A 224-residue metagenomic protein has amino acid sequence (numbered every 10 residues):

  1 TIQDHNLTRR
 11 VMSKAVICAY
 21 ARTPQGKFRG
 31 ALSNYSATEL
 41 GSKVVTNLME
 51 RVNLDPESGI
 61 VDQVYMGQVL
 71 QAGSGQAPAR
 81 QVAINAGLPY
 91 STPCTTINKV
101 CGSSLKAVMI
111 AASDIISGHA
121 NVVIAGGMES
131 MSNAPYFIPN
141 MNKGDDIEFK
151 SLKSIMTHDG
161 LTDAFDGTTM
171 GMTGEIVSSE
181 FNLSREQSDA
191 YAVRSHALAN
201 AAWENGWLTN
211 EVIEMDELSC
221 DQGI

Functional and structural regions predicted by a protein language model:
T1-V11: Short, Lys/Arg-enriched N-terminal segments with co-localized hydrophobic residues within the first ~10-30 amino acids
V11-T38, N47, L152, S179: Condensing-enzyme catalytic core mediating Claisen C-C bond formation in acyl metabolism
A21-P24, G67-A72, K99-S103, G127-F137: Acidic, glycine-rich active-site loops and adjacent beta-strand->loop/helix elements that engage anionic groups
R22-T23, S33-K43, R51-L54, Q187-I224: N-terminal extracellular/periplasmic Venus flytrap/periplasmic-binding protein-like
Y35, Q68-V122, A164-M172: Conserved catalytic cysteine-centered active-site region of acyl-thioester-dependent Claisen-condensing enzymes
A37-N53, P78-V82, A107-I110, M170-V177 (+1 more regions): Short, well-ordered amphipathic alpha-helical segments that serve as non-catalytic structural scaffolds within diverse
I97-E129, M172, S178-W207: Active-site-proximal alpha-helical scaffold in enzymes
V122-I176: Flexible glycine-/small-residue-enriched beta->alpha junction loops that bind anionic phosphate/pyrophosphate groups
